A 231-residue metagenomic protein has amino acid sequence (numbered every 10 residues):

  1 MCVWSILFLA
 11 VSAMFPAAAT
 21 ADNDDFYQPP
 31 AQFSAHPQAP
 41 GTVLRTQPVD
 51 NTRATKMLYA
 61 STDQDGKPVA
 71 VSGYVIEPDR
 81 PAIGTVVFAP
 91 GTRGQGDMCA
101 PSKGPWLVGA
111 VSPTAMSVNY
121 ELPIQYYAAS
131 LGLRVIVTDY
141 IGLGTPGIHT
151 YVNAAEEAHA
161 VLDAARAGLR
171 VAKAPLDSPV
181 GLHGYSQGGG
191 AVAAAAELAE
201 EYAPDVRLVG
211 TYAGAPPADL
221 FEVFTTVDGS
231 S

Functional and structural regions predicted by a protein language model:
M1-A21: Secretory targeting and sorting signals
A19-P81: Catalytic-loop region of hydrolases
D63-S72, I76-S130: Short, surface-exposed "cap/lid" segments of acyl-processing enzymes
D79-A82, R166-Y185, A203-V206: Gly/Ser-rich "nucleophile elbow"/oxyanion-hole loop immediately N-terminal to the catalytic nucleophile in hydrolases
Y151-A172: Alpha/beta-hydrolase active-site loop
G184-G188, V192: Gly/Ala-rich beta-loop-alpha elbow adjacent to hydrolase catalytic centers
A203-P216: A conserved short beta-strand
P216-S231: Accessory cap/linker subdomain of secreted extracellular hydrolases
